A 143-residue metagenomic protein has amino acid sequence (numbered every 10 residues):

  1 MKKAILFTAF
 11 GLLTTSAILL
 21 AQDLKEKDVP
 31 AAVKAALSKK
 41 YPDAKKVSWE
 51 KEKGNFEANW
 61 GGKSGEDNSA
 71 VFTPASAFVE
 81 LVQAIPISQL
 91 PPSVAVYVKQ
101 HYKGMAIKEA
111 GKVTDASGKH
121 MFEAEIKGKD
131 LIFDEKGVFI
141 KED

Functional and structural regions predicted by a protein language model:
M1-L24: Bacterial Sec-dependent N-terminal signal peptides
Q22-D143: Mature soluble domains of exported/periplasmic/lumenal proteins and thiol-rich metal-chelating peptides
